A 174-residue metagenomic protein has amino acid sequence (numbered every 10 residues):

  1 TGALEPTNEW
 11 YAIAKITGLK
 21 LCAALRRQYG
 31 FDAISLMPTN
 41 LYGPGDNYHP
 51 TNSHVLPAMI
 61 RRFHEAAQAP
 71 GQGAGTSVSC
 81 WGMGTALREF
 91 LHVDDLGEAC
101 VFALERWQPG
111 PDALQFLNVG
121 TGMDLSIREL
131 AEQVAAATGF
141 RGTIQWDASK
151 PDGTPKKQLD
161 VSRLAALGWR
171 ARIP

Functional and structural regions predicted by a protein language model:
T1-Y42, D46-N52: Catalytic helix-loop patch of NAD(P)-dependent Rossmann-fold dehydrogenases
K15, L19, A23, R27 (+3 more regions): Residues within alpha-helical segments
T51-H54, S162: Short, hinge-like loop/turn segments at secondary-structure boundaries
M59, E65-P174: C-terminal substrate-binding subdomain of Rossmann-fold SDR/epimerase-dehydratase oxidoreductases
